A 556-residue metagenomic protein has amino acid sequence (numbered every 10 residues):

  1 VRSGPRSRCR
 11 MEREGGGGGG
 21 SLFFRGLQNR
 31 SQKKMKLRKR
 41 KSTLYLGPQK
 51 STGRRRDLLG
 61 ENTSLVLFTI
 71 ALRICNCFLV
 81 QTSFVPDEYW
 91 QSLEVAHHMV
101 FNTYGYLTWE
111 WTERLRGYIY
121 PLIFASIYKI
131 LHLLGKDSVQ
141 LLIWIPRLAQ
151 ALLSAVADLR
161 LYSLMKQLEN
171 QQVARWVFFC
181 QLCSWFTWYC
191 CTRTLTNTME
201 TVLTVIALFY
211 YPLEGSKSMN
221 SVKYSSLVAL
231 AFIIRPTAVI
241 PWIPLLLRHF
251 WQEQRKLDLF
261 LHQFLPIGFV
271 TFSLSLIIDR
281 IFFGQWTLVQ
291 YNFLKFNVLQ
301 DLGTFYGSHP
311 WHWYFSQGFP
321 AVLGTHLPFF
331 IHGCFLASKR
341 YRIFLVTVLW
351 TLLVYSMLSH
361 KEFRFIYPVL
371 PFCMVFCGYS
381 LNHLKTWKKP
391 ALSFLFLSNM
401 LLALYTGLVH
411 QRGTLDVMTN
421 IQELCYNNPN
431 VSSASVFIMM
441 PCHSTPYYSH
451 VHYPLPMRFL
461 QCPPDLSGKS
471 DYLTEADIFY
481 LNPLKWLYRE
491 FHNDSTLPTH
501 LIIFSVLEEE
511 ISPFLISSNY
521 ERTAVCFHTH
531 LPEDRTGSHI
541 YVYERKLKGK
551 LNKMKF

Functional and structural regions predicted by a protein language model:
V66-I70, S273, F329, R342-T351 (+2 more regions): Signature aromatic-anchored transmembrane alpha helix within multi-pass, membrane-resident enzymes that catalyze glycan
I74-F78, F179-Q181, W185-C191, V205-P236 (+1 more regions): Membrane-interface alpha helices of multi-pass inner-membrane proteins
V85, T192-M199, E362-F363: Short acidic/glycine- and proline-prone juxtamembrane loop motifs at membrane-interface regions of multi-pass membrane
Q91-V100, W111-K136, T198, V202 (+2 more regions): Short hydrophobic/aromatic helix or loop-helix immediately within or flanking a transmembrane segment in polytopic
W144-E169: Transmembrane-helix motifs of polytopic, lipid-linked glycan transferases
F209-V228, T237-F272, F335, V375: Perimembrane helix-loop-helix junctions
L246, S316-F344, T351-Y355: Hydrophobic, aromatic-rich transmembrane alpha-helices and their immediate juxtamembrane boundary segments
W387-V506, G537, L547: Membrane-embedded, lumen/periplasm-facing catalytic core of multi-pass transferases that use lipid-linked donors
